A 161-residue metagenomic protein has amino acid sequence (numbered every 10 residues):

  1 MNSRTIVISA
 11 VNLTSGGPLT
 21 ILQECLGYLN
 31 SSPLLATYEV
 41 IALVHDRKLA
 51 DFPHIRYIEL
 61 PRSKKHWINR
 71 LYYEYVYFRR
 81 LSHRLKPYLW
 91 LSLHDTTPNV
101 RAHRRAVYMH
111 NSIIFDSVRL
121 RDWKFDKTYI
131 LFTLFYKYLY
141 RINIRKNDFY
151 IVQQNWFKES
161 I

Functional and structural regions predicted by a protein language model:
N2-G16: Nucleotide-activated donor-dependent transferases that construct or modify glycoconjugates
V7, L22-Y28, L34-T96: Active-site donor-binding segments of glycosyltransferases and PAPS-dependent sulfotransferases
G17-C25, E74, F135, F157: Conserved alpha-helical elements of sugar-nucleotide-dependent glycosyltransferases
P87-Y88, H103, D148: Conserved acidic residues
A106-L134: Acceptor-binding helix/loop patch of EC 2.4 sugar-transfer enzymes, predominantly nucleotide-sugar-dependent
Y129-Y150: Membrane-proximal helix-turn-helix segments that form the acceptor-binding/catalytic region of lipid-linked
K146, K158-I161: Helix-loop-beta element that forms the nucleotide-linked donor phosphate-binding surface in glycosyltransferases
